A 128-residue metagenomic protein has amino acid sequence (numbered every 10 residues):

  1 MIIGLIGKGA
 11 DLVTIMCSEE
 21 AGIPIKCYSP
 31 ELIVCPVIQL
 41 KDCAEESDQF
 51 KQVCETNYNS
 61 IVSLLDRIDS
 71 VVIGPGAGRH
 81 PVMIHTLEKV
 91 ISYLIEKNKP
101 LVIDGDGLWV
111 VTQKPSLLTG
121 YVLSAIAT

Functional and structural regions predicted by a protein language model:
M1-T128: Small-residue (G/A/S/T)-rich helix-start motifs and N-terminal tracts that mark the onset
